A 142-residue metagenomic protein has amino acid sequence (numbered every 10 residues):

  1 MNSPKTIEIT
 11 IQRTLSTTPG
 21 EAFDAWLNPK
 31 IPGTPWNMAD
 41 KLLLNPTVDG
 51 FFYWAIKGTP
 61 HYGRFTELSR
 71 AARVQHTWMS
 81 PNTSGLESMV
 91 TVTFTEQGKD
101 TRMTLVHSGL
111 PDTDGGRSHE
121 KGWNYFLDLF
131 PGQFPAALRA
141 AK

Functional and structural regions predicted by a protein language model:
M1-K41: Hydrophobic ligand-binding cavity/cleft-lining segments
P4, G109-K142: A conserved amphipathic terminal alpha-helix motif
T6-E8, Q12, T17-E21, V48 (+4 more regions): Charge-dense, helix-prone N-terminal extensions
R13, L105-H107: Short, hydrophobic/aromatic-enriched beta-strand segments in well-ordered soluble domains
T17, G85, M89, D114-R117 (+1 more regions): Residues at secondary-structure transition points
A22-F23, P32, F52, F65 (+4 more regions): Hydrophobic pocket/interface hotspot
L27-N28, R70, P135: Residues at helix-coil transition
L42-L43, T47, Y53-G98, S108: Hydrophobic-ligand binding "helix-grip"
